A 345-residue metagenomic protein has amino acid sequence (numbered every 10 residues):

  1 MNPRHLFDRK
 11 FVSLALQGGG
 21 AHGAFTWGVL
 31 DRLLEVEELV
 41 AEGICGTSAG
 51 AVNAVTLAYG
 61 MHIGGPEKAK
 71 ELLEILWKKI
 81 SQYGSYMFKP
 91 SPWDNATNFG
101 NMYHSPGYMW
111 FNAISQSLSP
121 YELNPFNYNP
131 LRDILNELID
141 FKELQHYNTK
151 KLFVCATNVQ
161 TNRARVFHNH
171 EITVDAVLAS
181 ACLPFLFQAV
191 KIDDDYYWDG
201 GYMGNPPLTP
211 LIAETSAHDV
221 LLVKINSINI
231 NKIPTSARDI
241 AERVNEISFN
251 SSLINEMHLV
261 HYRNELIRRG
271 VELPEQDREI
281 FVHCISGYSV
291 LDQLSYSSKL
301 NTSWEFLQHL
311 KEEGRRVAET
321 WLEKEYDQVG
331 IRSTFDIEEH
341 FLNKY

Functional and structural regions predicted by a protein language model:
M1-C45, V55-Y345: Patatin-like phospholipase
G46, G50: Gly/Ala-rich beta-loop-alpha elbow adjacent to hydrolase catalytic centers
